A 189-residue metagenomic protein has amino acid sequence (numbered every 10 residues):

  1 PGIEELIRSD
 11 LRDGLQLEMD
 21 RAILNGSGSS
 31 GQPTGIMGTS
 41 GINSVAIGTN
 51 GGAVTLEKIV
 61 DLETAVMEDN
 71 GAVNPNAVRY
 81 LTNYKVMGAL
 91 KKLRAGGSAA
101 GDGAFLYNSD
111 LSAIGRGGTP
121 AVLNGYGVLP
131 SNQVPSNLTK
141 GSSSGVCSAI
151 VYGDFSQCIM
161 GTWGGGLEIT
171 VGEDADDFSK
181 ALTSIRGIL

Functional and structural regions predicted by a protein language model:
P1-L189: Structured, hydrophobic secondary-structure cores that serve as assembly/anchoring elements
